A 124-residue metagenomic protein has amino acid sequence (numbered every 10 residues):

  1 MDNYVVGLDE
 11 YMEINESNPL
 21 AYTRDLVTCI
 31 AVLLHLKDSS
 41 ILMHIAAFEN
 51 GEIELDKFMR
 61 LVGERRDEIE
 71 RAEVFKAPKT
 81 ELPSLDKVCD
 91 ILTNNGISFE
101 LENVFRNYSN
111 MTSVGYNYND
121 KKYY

Functional and structural regions predicted by a protein language model:
M1-Y124: Active-site microenvironment for binding and transforming phosphate-containing groups
